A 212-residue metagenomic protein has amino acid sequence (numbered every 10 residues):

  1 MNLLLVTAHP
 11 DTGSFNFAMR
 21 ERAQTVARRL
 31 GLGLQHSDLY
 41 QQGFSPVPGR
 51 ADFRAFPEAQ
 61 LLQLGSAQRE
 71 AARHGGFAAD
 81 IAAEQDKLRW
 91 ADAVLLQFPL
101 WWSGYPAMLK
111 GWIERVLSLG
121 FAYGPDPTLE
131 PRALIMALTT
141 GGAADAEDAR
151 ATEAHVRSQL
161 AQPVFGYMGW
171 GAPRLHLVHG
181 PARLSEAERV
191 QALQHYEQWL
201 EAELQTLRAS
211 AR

Functional and structural regions predicted by a protein language model:
M1-F98, S103-S118, V190-R212: N-terminal beta1-alpha1-beta2 submodule of the flavodoxin-like/Rossmannoid cofactor-binding fold
L4-V6, Q35-S37, I135-A137, P173-H176: Hydrophobic/aromatic beta-strand patches that form the interior of the parallel beta-sheet core in alpha/beta enzyme
D11, Q42, G142, P181-R183: Surface-exposed, flexible loop/turn segments at secondary-structure boundaries
R28, A146-R212: Glycine-rich phosphate/pyrophosphate-binding loop and the adjoining helix
L95, R132-M136, G169-P173: Short coil-to-beta-strand
G104, A143-A146: Short, solvent-exposed loop/turn segments at secondary-structure junctions
P125-R132: Short, conserved loop/helix-junction motifs that constitute active-site signature segments in enzyme catalytic cores
A133-T139, V156-A161: Conserved binding-pocket/active-site segment within a compact domain
